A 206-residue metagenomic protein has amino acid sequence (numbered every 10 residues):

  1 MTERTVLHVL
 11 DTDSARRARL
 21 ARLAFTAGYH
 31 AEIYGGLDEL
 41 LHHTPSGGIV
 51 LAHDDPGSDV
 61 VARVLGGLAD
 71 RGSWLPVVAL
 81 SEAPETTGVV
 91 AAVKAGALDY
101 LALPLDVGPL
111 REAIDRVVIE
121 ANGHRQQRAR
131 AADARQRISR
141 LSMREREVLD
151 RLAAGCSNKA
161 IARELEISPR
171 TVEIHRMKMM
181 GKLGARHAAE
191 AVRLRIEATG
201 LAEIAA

Functional and structural regions predicted by a protein language model:
E3-A15, L20-A24, I33, L41 (+3 more regions): Conserved acidic segment of CheY-like receiver
R17, L37-R71, S81-P84, G88: Conserved phosphotransfer microenvironments
L23, P109-N122: Receiver (REC) domain switch/output surface
E82, L103, K182: A Lys-centered signature of the CheY-like receiver
G88, L101, L105-I114: C-terminal output helix
A132-R170: Helix-turn-helix DNA-binding segment
M177-A206: Basic, Lys/Arg-enriched C-terminal extension of HTH/homeodomain DNA-binding domains
